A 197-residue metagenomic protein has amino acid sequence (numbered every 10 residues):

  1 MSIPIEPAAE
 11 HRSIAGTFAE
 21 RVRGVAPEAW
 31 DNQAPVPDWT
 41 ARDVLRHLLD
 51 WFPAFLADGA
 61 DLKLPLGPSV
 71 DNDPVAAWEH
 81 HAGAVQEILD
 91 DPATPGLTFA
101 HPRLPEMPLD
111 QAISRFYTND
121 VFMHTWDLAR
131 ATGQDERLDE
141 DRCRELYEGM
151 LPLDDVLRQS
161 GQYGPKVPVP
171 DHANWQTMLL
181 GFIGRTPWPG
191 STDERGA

Functional and structural regions predicted by a protein language model:
S2-T17, G24-P37, A54-A197: Structured surface interface patches that mediate subunit assembly and partner/cofactor docking
V44: Extended, alpha-helix-rich binding/interface surfaces that flank or overlap catalytic cores and mediate recognition
